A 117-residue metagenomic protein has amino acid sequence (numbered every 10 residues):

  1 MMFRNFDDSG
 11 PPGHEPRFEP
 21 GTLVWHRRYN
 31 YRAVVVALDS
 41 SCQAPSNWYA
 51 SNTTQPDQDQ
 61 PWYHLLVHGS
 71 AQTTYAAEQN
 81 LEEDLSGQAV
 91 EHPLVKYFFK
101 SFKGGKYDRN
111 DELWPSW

Functional and structural regions predicted by a protein language model:
M1-L23, Y29-R32, D39-C42, N110-W117: Mixed-charge, Lys/Arg-rich low-complexity intrinsically disordered regions
R27, V36, H68: Structured beta-strand/turn binding interfaces of compact recognition modules in eukaryotic regulators
V35-V36, A77: Short, solvent-exposed loop/turn and secondary-structure capping segments
L38-D39, Q88: Alpha-helical interaction segments
C42-S51: Short, solvent-exposed secondary-structure boundary/capping segments
T54: Phosphate-recognition beta-domain surfaces
Q58-W117: Intrinsically disordered, low-complexity, charged/polar segments
